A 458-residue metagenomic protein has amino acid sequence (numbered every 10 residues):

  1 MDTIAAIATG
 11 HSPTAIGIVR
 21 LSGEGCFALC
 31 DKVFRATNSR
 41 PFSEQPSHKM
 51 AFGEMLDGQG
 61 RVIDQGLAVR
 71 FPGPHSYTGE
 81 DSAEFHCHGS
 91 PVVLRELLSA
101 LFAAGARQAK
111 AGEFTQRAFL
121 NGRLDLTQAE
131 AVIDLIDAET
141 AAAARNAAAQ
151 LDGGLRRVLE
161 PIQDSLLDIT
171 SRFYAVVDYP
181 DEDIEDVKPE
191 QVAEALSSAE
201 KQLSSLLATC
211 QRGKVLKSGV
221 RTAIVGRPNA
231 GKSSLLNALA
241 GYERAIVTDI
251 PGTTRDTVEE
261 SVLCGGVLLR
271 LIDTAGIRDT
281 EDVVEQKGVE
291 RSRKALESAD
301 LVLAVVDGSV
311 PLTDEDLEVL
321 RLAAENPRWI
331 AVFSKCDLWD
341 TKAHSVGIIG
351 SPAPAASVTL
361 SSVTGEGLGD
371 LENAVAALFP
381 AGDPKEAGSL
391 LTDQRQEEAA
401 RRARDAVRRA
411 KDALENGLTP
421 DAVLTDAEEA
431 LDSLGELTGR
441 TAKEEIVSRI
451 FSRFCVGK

Functional and structural regions predicted by a protein language model:
M1-R145, A149, G153, I330: A glycine-rich (often HGG/GG-containing) alpha/beta subdomain
D2-T14, E54, A141-L263, T280-D282 (+2 more regions): C-terminal-of-GTPase-core extension/linker across diverse P-loop GTPases
F52-P72, G252-T280, S298-L301: Switch I (G2) and immediately adjacent beta-strands of P-loop GTPase domains
H88, V306-S309, K335-C336: Structural motif
A240, A275-G276, D300, D307 (+1 more regions): Short glycine-/small-residue-rich Rossmann-like dinucleotide-binding loops
L271, V305, V332: Generic enzyme active-site microenvironment
I277, E285-V289, L317: Short alpha-helix of the ABC ATPase nucleotide-binding domain corresponding to the H-loop/switch region
E285-S309: Inter-motif core of Ras-like GTPase G domains
